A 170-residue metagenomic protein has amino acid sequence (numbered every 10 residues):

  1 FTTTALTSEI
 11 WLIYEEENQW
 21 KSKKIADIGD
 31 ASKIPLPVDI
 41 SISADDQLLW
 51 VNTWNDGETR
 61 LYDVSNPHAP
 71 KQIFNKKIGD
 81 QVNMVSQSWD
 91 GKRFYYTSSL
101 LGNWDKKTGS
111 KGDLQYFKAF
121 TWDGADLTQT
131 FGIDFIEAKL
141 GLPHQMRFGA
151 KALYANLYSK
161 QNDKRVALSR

Functional and structural regions predicted by a protein language model:
F1-R60: Beta-propeller domains
T7, D56-E58, P70, K111-Y116: A detector of repeated loop/turn-to-beta-strand junctions in beta-rich toroidal repeat architectures
L12-K21, L61-A69, A119-F131: Short loop/turn segments immediately following beta-strands, especially the blade-tip and inter-blade linker loops
K21-G29, K71-K77, A119, T128-G141: Beta-propeller fold detector
G29-Q47, G79-W89, L140-L153: Beta-rich, blade/repeat-based domains predominating in secreted/periplasmic proteins but also intracellular
L49, K92-Y96: Entry beta-strands of beta-propeller and related beta-repeat scaffolds
T97-F117: Short, conserved, GDST-rich strand-edge loop motifs in beta-rich repeat architectures
Q129-R170: Sequence/structural signature of beta-propeller modules and their immediately flanking N-terminal secretory/stalk
